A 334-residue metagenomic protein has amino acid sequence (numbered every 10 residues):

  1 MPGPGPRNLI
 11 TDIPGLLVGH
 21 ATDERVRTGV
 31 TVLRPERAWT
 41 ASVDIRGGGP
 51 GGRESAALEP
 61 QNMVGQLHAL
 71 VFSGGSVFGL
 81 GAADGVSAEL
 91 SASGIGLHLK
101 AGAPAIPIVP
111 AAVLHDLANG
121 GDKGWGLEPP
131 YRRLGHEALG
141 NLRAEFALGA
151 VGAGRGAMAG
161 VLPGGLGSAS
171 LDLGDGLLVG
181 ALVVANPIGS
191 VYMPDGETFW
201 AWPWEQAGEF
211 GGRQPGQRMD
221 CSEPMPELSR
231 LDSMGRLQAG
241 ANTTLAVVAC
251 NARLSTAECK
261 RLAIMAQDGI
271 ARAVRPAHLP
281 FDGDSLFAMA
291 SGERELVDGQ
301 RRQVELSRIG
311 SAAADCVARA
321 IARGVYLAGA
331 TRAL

Functional and structural regions predicted by a protein language model:
P2-V77, G81-D84, A88, A92-L334: A structural signal for small-residue-enriched, beta-sheet-centric alpha/beta enzyme cores and oligomeric scaffold folds
